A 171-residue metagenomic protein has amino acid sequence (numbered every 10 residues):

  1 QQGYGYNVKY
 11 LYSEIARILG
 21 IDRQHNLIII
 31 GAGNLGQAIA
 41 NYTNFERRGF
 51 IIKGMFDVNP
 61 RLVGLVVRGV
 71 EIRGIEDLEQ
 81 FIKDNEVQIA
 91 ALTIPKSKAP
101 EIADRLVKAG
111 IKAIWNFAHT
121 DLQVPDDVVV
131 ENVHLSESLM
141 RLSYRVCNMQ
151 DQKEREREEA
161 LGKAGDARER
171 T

Functional and structural regions predicted by a protein language model:
Q1-A109, P125-Q150, T171: Hydrophobic, well-ordered beta-alpha structural blocks that scaffold small-molecule cofactor pockets
I94, F117-H119: Short secondary-structure boundary segments
A109-N116: Internal alpha/beta core interface subdomains
L122: Short, glycine/polar-rich helix-capping loops at beta-to-alpha or helix-loop-helix junctions that flank or form
E158-T171: Long, low-complexity, intrinsically disordered segments
